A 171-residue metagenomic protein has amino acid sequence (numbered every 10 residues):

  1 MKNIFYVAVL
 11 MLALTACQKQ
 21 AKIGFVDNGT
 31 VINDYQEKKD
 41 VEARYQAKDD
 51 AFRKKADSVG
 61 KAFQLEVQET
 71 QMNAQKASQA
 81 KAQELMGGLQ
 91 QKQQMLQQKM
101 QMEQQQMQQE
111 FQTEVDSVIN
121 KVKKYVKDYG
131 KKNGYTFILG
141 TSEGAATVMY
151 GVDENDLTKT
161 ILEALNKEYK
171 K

Functional and structural regions predicted by a protein language model:
M1-A16: Sec-dependent bacterial lipoprotein signal peptides
C17-K22, V26-K171: Amphipathic, charged alpha-helical segments and their helix-to-coil junctions in extracytoplasmic/peripheral assemblies
